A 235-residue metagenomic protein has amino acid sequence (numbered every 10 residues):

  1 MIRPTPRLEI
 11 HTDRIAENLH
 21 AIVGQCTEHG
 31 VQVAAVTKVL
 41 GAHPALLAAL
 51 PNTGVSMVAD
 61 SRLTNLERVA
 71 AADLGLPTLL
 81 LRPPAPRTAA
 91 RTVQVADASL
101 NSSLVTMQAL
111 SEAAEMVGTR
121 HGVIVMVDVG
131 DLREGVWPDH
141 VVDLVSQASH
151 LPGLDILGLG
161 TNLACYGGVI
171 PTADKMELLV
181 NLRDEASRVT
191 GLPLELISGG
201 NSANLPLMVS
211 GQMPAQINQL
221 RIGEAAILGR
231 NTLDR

Functional and structural regions predicted by a protein language model:
M1, P6-E9, M176-R235: Active-site anion/phosphate-binding pocket segments in diverse small-molecule metabolic enzymes
M1-Q32: N-terminal amphipathic alpha-helix/helix-capping segment at the start of soluble metabolic enzymes
R7, Q32-D174, N181, V189: Active-site-proximal beta-alpha core segment in soluble small-molecule metabolic enzymes
D13, H20, G168, N231-T232: Short capping/connector residues at structural and topological boundaries
R14, N18, S102, L178: Soluble or luminal CAZymes and related metallo-dependent hydrolases
